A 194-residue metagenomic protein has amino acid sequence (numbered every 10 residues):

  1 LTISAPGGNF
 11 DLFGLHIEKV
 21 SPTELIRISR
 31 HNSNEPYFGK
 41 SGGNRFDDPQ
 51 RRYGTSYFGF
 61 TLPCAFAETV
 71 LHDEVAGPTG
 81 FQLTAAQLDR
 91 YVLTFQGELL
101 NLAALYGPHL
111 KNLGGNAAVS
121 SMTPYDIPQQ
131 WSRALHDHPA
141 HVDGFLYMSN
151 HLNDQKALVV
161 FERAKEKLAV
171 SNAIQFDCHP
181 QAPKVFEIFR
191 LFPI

Functional and structural regions predicted by a protein language model:
L1-K40, D47, V75-I194: Active-site and NAD+-binding cores of ADP-ribose-processing enzymes
D47-G77: Extended catalytic/binding region for NAD+/ADP-ribose chemistry, centered on the ART fold
